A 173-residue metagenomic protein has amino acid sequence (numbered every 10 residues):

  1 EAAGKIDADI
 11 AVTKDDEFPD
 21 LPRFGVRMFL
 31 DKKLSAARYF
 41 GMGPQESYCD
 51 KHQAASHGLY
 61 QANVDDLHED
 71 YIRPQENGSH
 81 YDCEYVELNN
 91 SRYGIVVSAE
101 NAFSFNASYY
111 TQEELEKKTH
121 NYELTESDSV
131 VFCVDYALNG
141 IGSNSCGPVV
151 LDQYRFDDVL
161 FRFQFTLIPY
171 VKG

Functional and structural regions predicted by a protein language model:
E1-G173: Beta-strand/loop-rich accessory regions of lumenal/periplasmic or secreted enzymes, predominantly carbohydrate-active
